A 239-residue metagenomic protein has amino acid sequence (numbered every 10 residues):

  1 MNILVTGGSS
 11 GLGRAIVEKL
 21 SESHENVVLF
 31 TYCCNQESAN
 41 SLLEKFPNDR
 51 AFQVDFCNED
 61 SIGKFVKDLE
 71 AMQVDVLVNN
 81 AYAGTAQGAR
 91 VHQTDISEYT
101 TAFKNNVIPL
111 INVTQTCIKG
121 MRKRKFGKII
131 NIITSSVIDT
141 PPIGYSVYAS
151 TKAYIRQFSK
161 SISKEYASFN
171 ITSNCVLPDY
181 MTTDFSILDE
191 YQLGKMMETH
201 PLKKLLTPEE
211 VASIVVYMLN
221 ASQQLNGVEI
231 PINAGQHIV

Functional and structural regions predicted by a protein language model:
S9-S10: Conserved glycine-rich cofactor-binding loop
H24-N40: Conserved glycine-rich Rossmann-like NAD(P)H-binding loop of the short-chain dehydrogenase/reductase
K67, Y82-T100, K123, I143-V147 (+1 more regions): Conserved mid-core segment of classical short-chain dehydrogenase/reductases
A71, N105-F126, S163-K164, V216 (+1 more regions): Amphipathic alpha-helical dimer-interface segment in Rossmann-like NAD(P)H-dependent oxidoreductases
A83-G84, K128-Y154, S159-S168, Y180: Catalytic loop of short-chain dehydrogenase/reductase
H92-I111, F126, I130, I155 (+1 more regions): Catalytic Tyr-X3-Lys loop
A167, T172, L225-G227: Short, small/polar-rich loop/turn modules that mediate ligand/substrate recognition or access, typified
P208-I232, H237: C-terminal substrate-recognition "lid" of short-chain dehydrogenase/reductases
